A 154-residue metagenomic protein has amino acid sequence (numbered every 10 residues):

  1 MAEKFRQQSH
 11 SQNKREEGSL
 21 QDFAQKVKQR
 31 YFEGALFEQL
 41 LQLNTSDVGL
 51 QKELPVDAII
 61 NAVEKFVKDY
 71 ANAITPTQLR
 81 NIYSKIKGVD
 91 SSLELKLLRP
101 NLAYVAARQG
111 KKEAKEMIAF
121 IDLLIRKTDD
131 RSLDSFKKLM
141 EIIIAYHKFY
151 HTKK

Functional and structural regions predicted by a protein language model:
M1-K154: Small/polar/charged residue-enriched interaction surfaces, especially the RNA/DNA-contacting tracks of RNP/CRISPR
